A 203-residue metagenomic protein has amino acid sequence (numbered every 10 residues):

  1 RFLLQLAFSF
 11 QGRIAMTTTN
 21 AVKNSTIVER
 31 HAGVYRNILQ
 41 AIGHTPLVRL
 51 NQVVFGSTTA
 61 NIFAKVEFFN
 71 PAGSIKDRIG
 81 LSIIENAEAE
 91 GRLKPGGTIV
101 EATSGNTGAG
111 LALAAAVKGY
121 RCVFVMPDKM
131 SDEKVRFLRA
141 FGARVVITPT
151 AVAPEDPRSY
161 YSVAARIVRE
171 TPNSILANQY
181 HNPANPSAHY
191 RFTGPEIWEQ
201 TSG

Functional and structural regions predicted by a protein language model:
L6: Cationic, low-complexity basic patches in intrinsically disordered or flexible, solvent-exposed regions
M16-G203: PLP-dependent amino-acid enzyme catalytic core
